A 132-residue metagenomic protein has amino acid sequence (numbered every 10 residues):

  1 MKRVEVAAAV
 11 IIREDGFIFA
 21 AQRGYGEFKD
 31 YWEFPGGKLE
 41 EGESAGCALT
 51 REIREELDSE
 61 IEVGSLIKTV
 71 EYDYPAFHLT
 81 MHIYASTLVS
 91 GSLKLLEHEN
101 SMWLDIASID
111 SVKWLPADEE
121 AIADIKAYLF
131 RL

Functional and structural regions predicted by a protein language model:
M1-I18, K38: Conserved N-terminal beta-strand and adjoining loop/helix that marks the start of the Nudix/MutT-like hydrolase domain
M1-K2, K126-L132: Generic C-terminal helix-cap and adjacent flexible tail
I12, A45, L49-R54, L66 (+1 more regions): Hydrophobic packing within well-folded, soluble alpha/beta domains
R13, E60, V70-S92, M102: Active-site-adjacent beta-strand/loop module that shapes the phosphate/pyrophosphate-binding cleft
F17-E55: Conserved Nudix-box catalytic region and its N-terminal flanking loop in Nudix hydrolases and closely related
E56-V63: Short secondary-structure junctions
A85, K94-I125: NUDIX/MutT-family hydrolases
